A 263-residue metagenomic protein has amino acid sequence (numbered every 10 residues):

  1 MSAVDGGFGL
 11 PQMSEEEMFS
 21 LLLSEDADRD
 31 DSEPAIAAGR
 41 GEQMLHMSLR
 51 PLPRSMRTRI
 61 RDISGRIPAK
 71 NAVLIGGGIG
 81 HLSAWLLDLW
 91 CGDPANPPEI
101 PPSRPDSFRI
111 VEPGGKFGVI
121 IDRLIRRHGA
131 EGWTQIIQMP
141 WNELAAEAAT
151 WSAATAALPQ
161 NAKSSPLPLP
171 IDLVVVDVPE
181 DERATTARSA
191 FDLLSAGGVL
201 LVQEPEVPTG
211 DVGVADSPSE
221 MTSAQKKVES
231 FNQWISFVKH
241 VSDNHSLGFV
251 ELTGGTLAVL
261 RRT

Functional and structural regions predicted by a protein language model:
M1-R59, S64-I67: Rossmann-like AdoMet
S55, G78-I79, D181: Conserved glycine-rich SAM-binding loop
T58, H81, W85, K116: Conserved SAM/SAH-binding loop-helix junction of Class I S-adenosyl-L-methionine-dependent methyltransferases
I67-G80: Conserved class I S-adenosyl-L-methionine
I79-P105: Conserved SAM-binding loop of SAM-dependent methyltransferases across substrates and taxa, primarily the Class I
F108, T134-I136, L200: Hydrophobic/aromatic anchor residues within beta-strands of the central parallel beta-sheet of Rossmann-like
G114-L169, D181: S-adenosyl-L-methionine
E180-T263: C-terminal substrate-binding/active-site "lid" region of AdoMet-derived donor-dependent transferases
